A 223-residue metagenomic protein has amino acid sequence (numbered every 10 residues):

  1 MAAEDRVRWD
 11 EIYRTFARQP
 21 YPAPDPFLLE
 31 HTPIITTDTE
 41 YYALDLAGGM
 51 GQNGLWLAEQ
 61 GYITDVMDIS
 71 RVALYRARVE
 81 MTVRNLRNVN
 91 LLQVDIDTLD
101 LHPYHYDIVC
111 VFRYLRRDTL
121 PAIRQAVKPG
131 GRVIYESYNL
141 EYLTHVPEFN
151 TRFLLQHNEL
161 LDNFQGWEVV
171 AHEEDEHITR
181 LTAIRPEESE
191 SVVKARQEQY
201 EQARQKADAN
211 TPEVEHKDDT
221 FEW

Functional and structural regions predicted by a protein language model:
M1-D38: S-adenosyl-L-methionine
E40-G49: Conserved class I S-adenosyl-L-methionine
S70-V72: Conserved SAM/SAH-binding beta-strand->alpha-helix loop
A77-R78: Conserved SAM-binding loop
N85-I96: Conserved SAM-binding strand-loop segment of SAM-dependent methyltransferases
L99-I108: A short acidic, Gly/Pro-enriched loop at the edge of an enzyme's catalytic core that lines a small-molecule cofactor
G131-E141: Conserved beta-strand signature within the Rossmann-like core of class I S-adenosyl-L-methionine
E174-W223: Core SAM-dependent methyltransferase catalytic element
